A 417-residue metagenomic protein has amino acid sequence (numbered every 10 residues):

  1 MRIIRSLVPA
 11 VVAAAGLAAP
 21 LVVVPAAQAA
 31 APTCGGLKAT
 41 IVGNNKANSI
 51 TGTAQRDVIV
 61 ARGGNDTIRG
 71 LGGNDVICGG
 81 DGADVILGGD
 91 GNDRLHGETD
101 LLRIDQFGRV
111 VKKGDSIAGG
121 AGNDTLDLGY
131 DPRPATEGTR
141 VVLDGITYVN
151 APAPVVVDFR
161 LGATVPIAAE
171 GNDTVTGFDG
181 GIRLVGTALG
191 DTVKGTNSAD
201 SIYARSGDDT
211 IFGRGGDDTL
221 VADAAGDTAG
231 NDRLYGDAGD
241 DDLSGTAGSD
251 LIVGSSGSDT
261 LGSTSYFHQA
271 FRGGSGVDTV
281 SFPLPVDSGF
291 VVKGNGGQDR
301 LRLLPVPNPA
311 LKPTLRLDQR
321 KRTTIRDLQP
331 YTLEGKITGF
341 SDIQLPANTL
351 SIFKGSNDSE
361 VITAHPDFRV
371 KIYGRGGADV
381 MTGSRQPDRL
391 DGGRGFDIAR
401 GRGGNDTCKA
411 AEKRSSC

Functional and structural regions predicted by a protein language model:
M1-A29: Secretory targeting and sorting signals
P25-N48, R56, T99, T125-D173 (+6 more regions): GD-rich hexapeptide-repeat beta-solenoids
C34, G43, G52, A61 (+33 more regions): Glycine-centered beta-turn/loop sites at beta-strand termini
A153-V155, S351, V370: Short beta-strand/loop motifs in extracellular/secreted proteins, especially within beta-sandwich accessory domains
L189, E334, P346-T349: Extracellular acidic loop/turn motifs
